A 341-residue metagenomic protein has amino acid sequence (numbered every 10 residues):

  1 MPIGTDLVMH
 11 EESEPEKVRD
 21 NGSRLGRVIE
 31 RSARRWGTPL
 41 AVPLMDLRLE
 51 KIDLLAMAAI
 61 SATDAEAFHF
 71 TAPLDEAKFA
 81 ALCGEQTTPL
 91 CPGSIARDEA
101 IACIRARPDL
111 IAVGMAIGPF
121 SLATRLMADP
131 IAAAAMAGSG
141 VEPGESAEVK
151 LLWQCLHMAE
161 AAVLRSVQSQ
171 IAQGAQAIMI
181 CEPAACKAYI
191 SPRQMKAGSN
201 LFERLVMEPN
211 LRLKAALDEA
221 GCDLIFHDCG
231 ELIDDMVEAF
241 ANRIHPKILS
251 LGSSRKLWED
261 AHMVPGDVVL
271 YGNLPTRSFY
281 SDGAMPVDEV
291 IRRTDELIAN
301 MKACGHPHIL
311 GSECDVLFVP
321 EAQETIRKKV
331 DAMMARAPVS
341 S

Functional and structural regions predicted by a protein language model:
M1-A67, L211-R212, I298-H306, P320-S341: N-terminal basic, low-complexity leaders that serve as flexible interaction/assembly modules and, when applicable, as
M1-V18, D53-M57, I111-W153, A184-R193 (+1 more regions): N-terminal small/glycine-rich loop or linker at the start of catalytic domains across soluble metabolic enzymes
D6, H10-E11, A215-S341: Catalytic-face loop-and-helix region of soluble metabolic enzyme cores
K17-T38, T87-A102, L152-V167, A284-T294: Glycine-rich anion/phosphate-binding loops
A33, I104, V163, Q170 (+3 more regions): Conserved, mostly hydrophobic/aromatic
V42-A62, C83-L90, I178-N200, L310-C314 (+1 more regions): Glycine-rich, proline-tolerant flexible connector loops at the mouths of alpha/beta enzymes
A59-S169, A197-L201: Active-site-proximal, glycine-rich beta->alpha crossover segments in alpha/beta enzymes that shape flexible
P92-D109, Q194-C222, P265, K329-P338: Alpha-helix-loop-beta-strand connector modules within alpha/beta enzyme cores
